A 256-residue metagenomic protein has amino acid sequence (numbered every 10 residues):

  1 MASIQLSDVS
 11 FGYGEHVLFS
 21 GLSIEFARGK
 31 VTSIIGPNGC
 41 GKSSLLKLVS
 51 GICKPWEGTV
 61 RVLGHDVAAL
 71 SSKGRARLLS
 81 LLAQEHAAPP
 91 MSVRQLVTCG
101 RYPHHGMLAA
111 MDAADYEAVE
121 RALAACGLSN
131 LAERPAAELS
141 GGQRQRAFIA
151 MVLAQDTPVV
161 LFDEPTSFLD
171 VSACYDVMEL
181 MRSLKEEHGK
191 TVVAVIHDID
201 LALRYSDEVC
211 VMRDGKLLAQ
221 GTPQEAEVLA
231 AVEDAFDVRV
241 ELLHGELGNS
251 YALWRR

Functional and structural regions predicted by a protein language model:
I35-P37: The feature captures the beta-strand-to-loop junction immediately N-terminal to the Walker
S50: Helix-to-loop junction immediately C-terminal to a conserved catalytic motif
G58-A69, R75: Conserved ABC transporter NBD signature motif
T98, A113-L131: Conserved ABC ATPase "signature" region
A110, P135-L139, Q143: Conserved ABC ATPase signature
V160-E164: Catalytic Walker B motif of ABC-type/P-loop ATPase nucleotide-binding domains
A235-R256: ABC ATPase nucleotide-binding domains
